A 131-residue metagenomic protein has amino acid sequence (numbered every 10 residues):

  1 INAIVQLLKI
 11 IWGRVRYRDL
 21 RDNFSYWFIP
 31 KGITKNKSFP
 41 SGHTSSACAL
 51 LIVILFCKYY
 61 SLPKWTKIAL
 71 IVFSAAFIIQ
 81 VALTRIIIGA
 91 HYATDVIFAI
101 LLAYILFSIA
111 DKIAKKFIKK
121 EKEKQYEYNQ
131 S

Functional and structural regions predicted by a protein language model:
I1-D19: Transmembrane alpha-helix/helix-exit interface in multi-pass inner-membrane proteins
G13-I33: Membrane-interface interhelical connector segments
W27-S131: Membrane-embedded catalytic cores of phosphoryl/pyrophosphoryl-handling enzymes
